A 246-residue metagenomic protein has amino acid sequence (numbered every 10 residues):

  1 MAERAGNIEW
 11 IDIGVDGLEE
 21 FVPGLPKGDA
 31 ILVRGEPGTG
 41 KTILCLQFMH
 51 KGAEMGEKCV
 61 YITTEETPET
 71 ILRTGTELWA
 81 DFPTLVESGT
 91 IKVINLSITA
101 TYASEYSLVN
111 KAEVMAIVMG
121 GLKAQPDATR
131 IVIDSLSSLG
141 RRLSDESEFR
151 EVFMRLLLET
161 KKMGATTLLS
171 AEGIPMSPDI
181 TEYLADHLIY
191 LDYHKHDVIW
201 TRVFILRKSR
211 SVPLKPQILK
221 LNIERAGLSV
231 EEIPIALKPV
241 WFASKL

Functional and structural regions predicted by a protein language model:
M1-A5, K215-L246: C-terminal regions of RecA-like/P-loop NTPase motor modules
A2-D16: N-terminal pre-Walker A segment at the start of P-loop NTPase domains
I11-V15, I43, P68-E69, A112-M115 (+4 more regions): Amphipathic alpha-helical transducer elements in NTP-driven molecular machines
E20-E87: Walker A/P-loop NTP-binding active-site region of P-loop NTPases, recognizing the glycine-rich GxxxxGKT/S
I31-V33, V60-I62, K92-I94, L168 (+1 more regions): Hydrophobic/aromatic beta-strand patches that form the interior of the parallel beta-sheet core in alpha/beta enzyme
E57-L139: Conserved inter-motif catalytic segment of the P-loop NTP-binding fold
S107-L184, L188: P-loop NTPase motor core
T166-G227: Phosphate-binding/switch region of NTP-binding enzymes
